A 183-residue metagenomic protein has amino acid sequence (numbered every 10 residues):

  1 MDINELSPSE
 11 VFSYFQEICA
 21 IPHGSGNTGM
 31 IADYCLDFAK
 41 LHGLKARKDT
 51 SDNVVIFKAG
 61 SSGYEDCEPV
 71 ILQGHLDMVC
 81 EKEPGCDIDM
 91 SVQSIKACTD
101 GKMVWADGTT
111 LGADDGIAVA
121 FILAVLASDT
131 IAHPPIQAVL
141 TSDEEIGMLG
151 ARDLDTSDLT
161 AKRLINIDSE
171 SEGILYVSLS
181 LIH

Functional and structural regions predicted by a protein language model:
D2-K102: Acidic/His- and Gly-rich active-site-bordering loop/insert found across diverse amide/peptide-bond hydrolases
G29, M148, I165: Metal-dependent catalytic neighborhoods of phosphoester/phosphodiester hydrolases
S51-V55, E145-G147, E172: Short acidic loop-to-helix transition motifs that present clustered carboxylates
Y64-P135, L140, E145-I146, A151-K162: Active-site metal-coordination/substrate-binding segment of hydrolases, especially metallo-dependent peptidases
D155-Y176: A glycine-rich helix N-cap at a beta->alpha junction
S180: Glycine-rich active-site loop/lid that clamps phosphate-bearing ligands
H183: Conserved small/polar residues in nucleotide/adenosyl-binding loops
